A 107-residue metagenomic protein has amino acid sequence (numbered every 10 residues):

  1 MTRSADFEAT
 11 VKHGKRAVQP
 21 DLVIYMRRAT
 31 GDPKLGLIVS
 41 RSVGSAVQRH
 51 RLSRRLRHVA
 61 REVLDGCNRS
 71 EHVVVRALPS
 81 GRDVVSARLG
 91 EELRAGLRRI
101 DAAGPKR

Functional and structural regions predicted by a protein language model:
M1-R107: Positively charged, solvent-exposed patches that mediate nucleic-acid binding
